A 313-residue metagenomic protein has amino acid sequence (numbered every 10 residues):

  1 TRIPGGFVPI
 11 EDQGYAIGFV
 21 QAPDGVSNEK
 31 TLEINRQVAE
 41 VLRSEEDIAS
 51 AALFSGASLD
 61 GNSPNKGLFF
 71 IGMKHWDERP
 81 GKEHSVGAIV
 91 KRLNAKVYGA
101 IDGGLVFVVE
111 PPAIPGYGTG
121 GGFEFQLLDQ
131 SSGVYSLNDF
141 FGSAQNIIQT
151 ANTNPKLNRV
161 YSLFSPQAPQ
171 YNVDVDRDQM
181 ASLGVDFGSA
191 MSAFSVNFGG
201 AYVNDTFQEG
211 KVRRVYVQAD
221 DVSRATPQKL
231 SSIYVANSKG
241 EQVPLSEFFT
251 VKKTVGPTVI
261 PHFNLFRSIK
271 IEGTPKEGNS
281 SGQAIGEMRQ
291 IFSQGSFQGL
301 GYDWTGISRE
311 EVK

Functional and structural regions predicted by a protein language model:
T1-R2, I17-V20, K30-L53, N65-P169 (+2 more regions): Surface-exposed amphipathic alpha-helical segments in non-transmembrane regions that serve as interaction surfaces
R2-D12: Aromatic-capped interface at the extracytoplasmic side of an N-terminal signal-anchor transmembrane helix
E11-S27: Short extracytoplasmic/periplasmic juxtamembrane "stem" segments immediately C-terminal to an N-terminal membrane anchor
D12, S63-N65: Short, flexible loop/turn motifs enriched in small residues
V175: A conserved hydrophobic position in a structured secondary element of the catalytic/binding core that shapes
